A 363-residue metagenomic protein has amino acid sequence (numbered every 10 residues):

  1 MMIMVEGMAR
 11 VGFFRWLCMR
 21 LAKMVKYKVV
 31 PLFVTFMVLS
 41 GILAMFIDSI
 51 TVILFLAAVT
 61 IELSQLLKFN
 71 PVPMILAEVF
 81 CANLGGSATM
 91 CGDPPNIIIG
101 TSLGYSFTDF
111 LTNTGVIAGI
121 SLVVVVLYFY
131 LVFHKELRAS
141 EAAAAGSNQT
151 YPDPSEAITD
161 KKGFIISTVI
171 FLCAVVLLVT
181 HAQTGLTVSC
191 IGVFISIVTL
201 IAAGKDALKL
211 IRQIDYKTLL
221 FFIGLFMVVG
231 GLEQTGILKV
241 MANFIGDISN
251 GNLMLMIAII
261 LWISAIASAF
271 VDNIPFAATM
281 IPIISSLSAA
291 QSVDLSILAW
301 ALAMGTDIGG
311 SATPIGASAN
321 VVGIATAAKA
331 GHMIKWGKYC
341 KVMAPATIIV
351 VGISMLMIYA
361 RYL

Functional and structural regions predicted by a protein language model:
M1-N70, K217-A290: Membrane-embedded alpha-helical segments and adjacent helix-loop junctions characteristic of multi-pass solute
C18, T51-E62, I75, T89-L103 (+5 more regions): Re-entrant/interfacial helical elements at transmembrane boundaries that shape and gate the permeation pathway
V29-G41, K68-S87, G119, L253-A267 (+2 more regions): Alpha-helical transmembrane segments of multi-pass membrane proteins
V30-V34, E78-T89, S147-S155, T218-L232 (+3 more regions): Small-residue-rich segments of transmembrane alpha-helices in multi-pass membrane proteins, especially helix faces
V30-V38, V52, I75-L76, L111-G115 (+7 more regions): Hydrophobic alpha-helical transmembrane segments
L66-V72, L76, A88-C91, T108-T159 (+2 more regions): Juxtamembrane and boundary regions of transmembrane helices in multi-pass small-molecule transporters and channels
T89-P94, C173-V179, L225-F244, G309 (+1 more regions): Hydrophobic alpha-helical transmembrane segments in multi-pass integral membrane proteins
L122-D206: Long, contiguous bundles of hydrophobic transmembrane helices that form the permeation core of multi-pass
